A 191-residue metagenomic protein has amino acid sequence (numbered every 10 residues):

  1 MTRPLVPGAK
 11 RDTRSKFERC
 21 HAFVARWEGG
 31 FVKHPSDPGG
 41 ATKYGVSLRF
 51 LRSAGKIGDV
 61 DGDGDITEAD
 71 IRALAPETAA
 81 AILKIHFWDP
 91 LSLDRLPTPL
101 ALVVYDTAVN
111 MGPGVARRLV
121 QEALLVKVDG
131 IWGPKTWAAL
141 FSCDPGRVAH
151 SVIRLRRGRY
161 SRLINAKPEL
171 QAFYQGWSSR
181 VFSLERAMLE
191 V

Functional and structural regions predicted by a protein language model:
M1-V191: Cell-wall polysaccharide-cleaving catalytic domain and substrate-binding groove, primarily in peptidoglycan/chitin
